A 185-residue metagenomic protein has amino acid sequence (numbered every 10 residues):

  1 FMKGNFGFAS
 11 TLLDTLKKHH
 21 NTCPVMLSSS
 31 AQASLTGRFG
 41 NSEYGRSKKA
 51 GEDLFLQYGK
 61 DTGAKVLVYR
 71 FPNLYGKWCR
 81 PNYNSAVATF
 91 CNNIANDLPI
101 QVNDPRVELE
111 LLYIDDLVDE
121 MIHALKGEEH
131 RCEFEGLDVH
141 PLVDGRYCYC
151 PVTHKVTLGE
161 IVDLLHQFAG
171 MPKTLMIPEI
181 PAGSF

Functional and structural regions predicted by a protein language model:
M2-F6, N41-K49, R80-N84, L111: Short-chain dehydrogenase/reductase
G7-E52, G59-T62, V66-Y69: Conserved Rossmann-fold NAD(P)-dependent oxidoreductase catalytic core, especially the SDR/UDP-sugar
Q32-A33, L74, V107, K155: Short, solvent-exposed loop/turn segments at secondary-structure junctions
A50, L54-Y58, F90, I161 (+1 more regions): Hydrophobic alpha-helix immediately C-terminal to the catalytic Tyr-X-X-X-Lys motif of short-chain
L56-V68, P72-L109, I114-G127: NAD(P)-dependent short-chain dehydrogenase/reductase
H123, G127-F185: Mid/C-terminal beta-alpha module of Rossmann-like enzyme folds, strongest in SDR-family dehydrogenases/epimerases
